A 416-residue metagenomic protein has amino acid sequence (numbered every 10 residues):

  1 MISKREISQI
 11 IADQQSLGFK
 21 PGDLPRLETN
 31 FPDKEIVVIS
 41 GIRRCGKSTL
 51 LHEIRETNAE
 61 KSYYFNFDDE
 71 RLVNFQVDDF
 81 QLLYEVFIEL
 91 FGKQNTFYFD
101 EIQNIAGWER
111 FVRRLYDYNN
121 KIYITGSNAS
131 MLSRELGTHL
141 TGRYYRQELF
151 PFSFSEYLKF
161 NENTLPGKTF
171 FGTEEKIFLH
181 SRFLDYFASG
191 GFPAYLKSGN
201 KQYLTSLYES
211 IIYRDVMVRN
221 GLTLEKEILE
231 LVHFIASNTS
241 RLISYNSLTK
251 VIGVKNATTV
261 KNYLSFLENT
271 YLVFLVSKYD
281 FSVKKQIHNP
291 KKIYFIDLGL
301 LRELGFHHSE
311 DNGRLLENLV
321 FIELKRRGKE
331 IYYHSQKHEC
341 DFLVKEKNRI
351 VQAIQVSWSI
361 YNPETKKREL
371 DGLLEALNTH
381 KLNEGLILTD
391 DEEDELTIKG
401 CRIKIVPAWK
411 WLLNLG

Functional and structural regions predicted by a protein language model:
I2-Q15, A129, E135-L242: Interdomain motor-coupling "hinge/lid" segment immediately C-terminal to the ATP-binding subdomain of NTP-driven enzymes
Q14-P32: Pre-Walker A adenine-sensing motif
I39: Hydrophobic anchor at the beta1->P-loop junction of P-loop NTPases
K47: Conserved lysine of the Walker
L50: Hydrophobic positions on the alpha1 helix immediately C-terminal to the Walker A/P-loop
Y64-K93: Short glycine-rich substrate-engagement loop in P-loop NTPases that contacts/grips substrate
L196-I350: Accessory nucleic acid-recognition modules appended to NTPase machines
E392-G416: Domain-level recognition of nuclease-like catalytic cores that cleave nucleotide substrates
